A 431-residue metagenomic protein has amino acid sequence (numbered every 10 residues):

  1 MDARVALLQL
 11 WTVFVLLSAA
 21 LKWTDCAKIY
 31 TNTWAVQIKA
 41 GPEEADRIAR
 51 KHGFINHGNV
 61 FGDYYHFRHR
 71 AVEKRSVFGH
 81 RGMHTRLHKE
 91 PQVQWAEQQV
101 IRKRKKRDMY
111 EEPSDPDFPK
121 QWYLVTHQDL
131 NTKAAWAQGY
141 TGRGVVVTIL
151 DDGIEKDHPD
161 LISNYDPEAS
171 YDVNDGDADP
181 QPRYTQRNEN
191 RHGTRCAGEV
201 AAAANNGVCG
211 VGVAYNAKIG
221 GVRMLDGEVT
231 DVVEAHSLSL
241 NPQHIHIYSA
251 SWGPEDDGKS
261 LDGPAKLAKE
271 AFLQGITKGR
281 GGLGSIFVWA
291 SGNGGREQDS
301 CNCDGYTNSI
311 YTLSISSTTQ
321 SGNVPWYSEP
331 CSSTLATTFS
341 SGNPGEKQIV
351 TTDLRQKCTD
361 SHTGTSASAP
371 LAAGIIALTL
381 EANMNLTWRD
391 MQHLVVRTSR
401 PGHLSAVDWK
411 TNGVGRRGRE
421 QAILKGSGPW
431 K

Functional and structural regions predicted by a protein language model:
D2-A3, A19-A20, I29-Y30, W34-E43 (+1 more regions): Autoinhibitory propeptides
R4-T24: Cleavable N-terminal signal peptides of Sec/SRP-targeted secreted and luminal proteins
A35-Q37, N56-N59, H66-R68, W95-E97 (+12 more regions): Structural recognition of the beta-strand scaffold that forms the well-ordered cores of secreted hydrolase catalytic
R86-V146, I154-I162, D175-D177, P182 (+2 more regions): Protease zymogen maturation seam
T132, G144-V145, D152-D157, S163-K278 (+2 more regions): Subtilisin-like peptidase catalytic core
D151, D304-E381, N385, R389: Extracellular S/T/G-rich loop segment that most often corresponds to the catalytic His/Ser-adjacent loop
L240-S249, G284-S285, Y311-S314, W326-S328 (+1 more regions): C-terminal subdomain of the subtilisin-like protease fold in secreted/lumenal serine endopeptidases
G263-I286, N302-Y311: Catalytic-core regions built around general acid/base machinery
